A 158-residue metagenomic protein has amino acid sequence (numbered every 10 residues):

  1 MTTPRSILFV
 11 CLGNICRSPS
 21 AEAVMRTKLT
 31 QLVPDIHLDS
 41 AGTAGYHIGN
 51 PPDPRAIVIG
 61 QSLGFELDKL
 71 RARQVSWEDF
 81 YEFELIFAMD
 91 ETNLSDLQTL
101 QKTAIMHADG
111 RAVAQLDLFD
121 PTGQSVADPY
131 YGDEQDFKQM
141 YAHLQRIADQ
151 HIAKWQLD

Functional and structural regions predicted by a protein language model:
T2-E82, A153-L157: Conserved active-site segments centered on acidic
P4, L85, E91-D158: Phosphate-binding/catalytic loops
C11, G60, F87-A88, L144: Hydrophobic structural packing positions in well-ordered secondary structure
S18, D90-E91: Helix N-cap/beta->alpha junction signal
